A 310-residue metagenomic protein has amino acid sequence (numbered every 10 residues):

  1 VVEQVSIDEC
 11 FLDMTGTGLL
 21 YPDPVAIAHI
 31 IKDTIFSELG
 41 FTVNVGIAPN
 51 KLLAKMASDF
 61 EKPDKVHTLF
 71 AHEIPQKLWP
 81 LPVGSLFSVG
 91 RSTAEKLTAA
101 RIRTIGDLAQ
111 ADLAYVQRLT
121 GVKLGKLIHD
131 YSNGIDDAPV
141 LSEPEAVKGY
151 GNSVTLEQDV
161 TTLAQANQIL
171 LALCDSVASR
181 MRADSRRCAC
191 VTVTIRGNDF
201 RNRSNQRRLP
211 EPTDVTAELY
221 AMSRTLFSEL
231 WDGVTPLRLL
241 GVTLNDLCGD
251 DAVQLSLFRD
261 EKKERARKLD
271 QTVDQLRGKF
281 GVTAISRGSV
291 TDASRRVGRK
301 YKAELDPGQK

Functional and structural regions predicted by a protein language model:
V1-P22, S142: Noncatalytic, basic helical substrate-engagement surface that gates or grips nucleic-acid strands
I7-D13, P49-K51, A111: Short, conserved phosphate-binding/catalytic loop or strand-edge motifs used in phosphoryl-/nucleotidyl-transfer
C10-G16, S204-R207, V253-R259: Short, hydrophobic beta-strand segments
D23-P82, G241: Long, highly charged, low-complexity intrinsically disordered interaction regions that mediate electrostatic DNA/RNA
P49-L52, D130-N133, R187-N198, L237-C248 (+1 more regions): A glycine-rich phosphate-binding loop feature that marks nucleotide/adenosyl-phosphate handling sites
S85, T93-L237: DNA-contacting surface of Y-family translesion DNA polymerases
P212-K310: Acidic, metal-coordinating catalytic segment for phosphate/diphosphate chemistry, firing primarily on the Nudix
